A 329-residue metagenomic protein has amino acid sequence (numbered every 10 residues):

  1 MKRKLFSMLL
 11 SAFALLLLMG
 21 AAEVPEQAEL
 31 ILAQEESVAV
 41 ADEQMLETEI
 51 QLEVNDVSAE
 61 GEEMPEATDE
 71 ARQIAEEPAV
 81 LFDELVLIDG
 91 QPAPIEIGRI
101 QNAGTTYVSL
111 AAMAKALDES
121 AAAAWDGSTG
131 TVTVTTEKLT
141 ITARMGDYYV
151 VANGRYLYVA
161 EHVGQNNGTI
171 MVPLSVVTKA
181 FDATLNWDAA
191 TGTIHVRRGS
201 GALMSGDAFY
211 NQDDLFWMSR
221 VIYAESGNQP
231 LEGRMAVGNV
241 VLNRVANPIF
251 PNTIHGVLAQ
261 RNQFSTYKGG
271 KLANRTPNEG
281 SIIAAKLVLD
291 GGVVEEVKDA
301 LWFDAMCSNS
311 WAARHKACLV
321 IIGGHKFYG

Functional and structural regions predicted by a protein language model:
M1-K2, E232: Intrinsically disordered, low-complexity sequence elements enriched in Ser/Thr/Gly/Pro
K2-S7, L18-S219: Primary recognition of N-terminal secretory signal peptides and signal-anchoring hydrophobic helices
M8-A14: Sec-dependent N-terminal signal peptides
F13, I95, I100, A114 (+6 more regions): Residue-level detector of solvent-exposed, low-hydrophobicity positions
L203-G329: Bacterial extracytoplasmic/cell-wall-associated proteins, especially those involved in peptidoglycan
